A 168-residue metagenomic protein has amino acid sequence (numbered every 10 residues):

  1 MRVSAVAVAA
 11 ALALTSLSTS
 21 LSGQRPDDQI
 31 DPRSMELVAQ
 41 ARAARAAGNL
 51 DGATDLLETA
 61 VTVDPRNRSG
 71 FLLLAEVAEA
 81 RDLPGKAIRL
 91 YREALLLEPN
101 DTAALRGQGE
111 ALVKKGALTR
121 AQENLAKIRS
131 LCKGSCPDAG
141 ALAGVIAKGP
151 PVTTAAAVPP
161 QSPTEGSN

Functional and structural regions predicted by a protein language model:
P26-S34, E123-N168: Terminal, low-structured helical/coil segments at or just beyond the last alpha-helical repeat
P32-V63: Alpha-helical segment of the N-proximal tetratricopeptide repeat
A60, E93-A94, K127-I128: Canonical positions in the second alpha-helix
V63, L97-E98, S130-G134: Structural marker of alpha-solenoid helical repeat scaffolds
L73-L74, G107, A141-V145: Canonical tetratricopeptide repeat
